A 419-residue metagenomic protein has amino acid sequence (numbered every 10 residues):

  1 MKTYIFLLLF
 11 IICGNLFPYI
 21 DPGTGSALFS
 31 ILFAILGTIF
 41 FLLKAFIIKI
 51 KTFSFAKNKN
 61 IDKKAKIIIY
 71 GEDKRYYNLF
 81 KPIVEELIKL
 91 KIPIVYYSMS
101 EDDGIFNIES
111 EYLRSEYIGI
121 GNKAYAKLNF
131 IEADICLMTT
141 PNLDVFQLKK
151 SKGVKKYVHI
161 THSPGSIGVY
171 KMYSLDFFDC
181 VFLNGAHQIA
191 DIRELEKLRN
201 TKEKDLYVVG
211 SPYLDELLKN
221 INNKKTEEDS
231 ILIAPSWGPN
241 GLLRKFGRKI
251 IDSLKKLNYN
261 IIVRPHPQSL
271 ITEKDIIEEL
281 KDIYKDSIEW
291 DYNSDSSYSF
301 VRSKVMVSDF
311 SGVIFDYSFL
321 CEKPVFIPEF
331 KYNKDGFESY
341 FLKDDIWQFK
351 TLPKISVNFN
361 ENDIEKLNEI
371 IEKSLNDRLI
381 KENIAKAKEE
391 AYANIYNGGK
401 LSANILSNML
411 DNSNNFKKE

Functional and structural regions predicted by a protein language model:
M1-F17: N-terminal secretory/membrane targeting signals
I20-L42: Hydrophobic alpha-helical membrane-interaction elements
K66-L218: Active-site and donor-binding regions of nucleotide-sugar-utilizing enzymes
R75-K91, P212-E279, V357, E361 (+3 more regions): Conserved catalytic-core segment of nucleotide-activated headgroup transferases in glycan assembly
Y97-E111, K256-W290: Catalytic donor nucleotide-activated moiety binding site of glycosyltransferases and closely related
N122-A124, S269-F315: Donor nucleotide-activated moiety binding/catalytic core segment of transferases that use nucleotide-activated donors
E203, G312-K386, E390: Catalytic binding pocket for nucleotide-activated donors in carbohydrate/polymer assembly enzymes
I395-E419: C-terminal alpha-helical cap of glycosyltransferases
